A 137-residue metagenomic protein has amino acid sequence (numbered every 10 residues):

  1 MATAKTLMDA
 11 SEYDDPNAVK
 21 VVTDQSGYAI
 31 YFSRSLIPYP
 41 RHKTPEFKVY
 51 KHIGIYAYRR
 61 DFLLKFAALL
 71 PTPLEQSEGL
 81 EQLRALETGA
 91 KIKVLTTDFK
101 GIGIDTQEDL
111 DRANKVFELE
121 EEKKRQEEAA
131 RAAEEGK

Functional and structural regions predicted by a protein language model:
M1-L70: Conserved core of the sugar-phosphate nucleotidyltransferase
R41, E46-A129: Conserved alpha/beta core of the MobA/IspD/sugar-nucleotide pyrophosphorylase nucleotidyltransferase superfamily
A133-K137: Long, low-complexity, intrinsically disordered segments
